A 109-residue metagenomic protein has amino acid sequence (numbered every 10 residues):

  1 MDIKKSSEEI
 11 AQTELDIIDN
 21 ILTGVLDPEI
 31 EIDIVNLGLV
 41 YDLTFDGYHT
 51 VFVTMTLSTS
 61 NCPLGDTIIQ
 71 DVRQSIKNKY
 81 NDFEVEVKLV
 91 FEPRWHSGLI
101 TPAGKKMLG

Functional and structural regions predicted by a protein language model:
M1-G109: Domain-level signature for proteins that mediate thiol-based redox and metal-cofactor handling
